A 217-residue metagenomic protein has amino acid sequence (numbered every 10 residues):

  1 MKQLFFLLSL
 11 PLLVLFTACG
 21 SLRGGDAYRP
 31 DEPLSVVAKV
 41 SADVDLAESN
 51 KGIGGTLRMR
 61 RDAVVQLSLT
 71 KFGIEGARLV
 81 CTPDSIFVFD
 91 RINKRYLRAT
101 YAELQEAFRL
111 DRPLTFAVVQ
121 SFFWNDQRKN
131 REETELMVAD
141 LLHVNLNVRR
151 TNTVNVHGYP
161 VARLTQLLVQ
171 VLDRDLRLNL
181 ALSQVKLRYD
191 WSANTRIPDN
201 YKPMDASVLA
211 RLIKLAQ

Functional and structural regions predicted by a protein language model:
M1-L8: Bacterial N-terminal signal peptides that target proteins for export
L15-A18: C-terminal motif of bacterial Sec signal peptides marking the signal peptidase cleavage site
G20-R23: Bacterial signal peptide processing site
G25-V37, D111-R112: N-terminal helix-cap/turn-to-beta initiation motif at the start of protein domains
S35-E75, V80: Post-signal-peptide N-terminal segment of Sec-exported extracytoplasmic proteins
V64-A117: An acidic-aromatic
P113-L142: Conserved, charge-rich beta-strand/loop surface module that forms ligand/interface-binding patches within domains
L136-Q217: Non-transmembrane domains of secretory- and envelope-associated proteins
